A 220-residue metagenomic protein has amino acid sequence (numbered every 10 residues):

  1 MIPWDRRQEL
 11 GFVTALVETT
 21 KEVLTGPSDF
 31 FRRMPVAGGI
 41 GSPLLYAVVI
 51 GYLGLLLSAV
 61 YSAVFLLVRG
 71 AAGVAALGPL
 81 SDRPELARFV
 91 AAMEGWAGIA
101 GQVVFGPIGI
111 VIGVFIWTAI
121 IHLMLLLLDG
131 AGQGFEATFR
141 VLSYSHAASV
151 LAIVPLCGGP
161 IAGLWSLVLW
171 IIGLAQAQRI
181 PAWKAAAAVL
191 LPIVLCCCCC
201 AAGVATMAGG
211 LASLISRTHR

Functional and structural regions predicted by a protein language model:
I2-L127: Selected alpha-helical membrane-embedding segments in polytopic membrane proteins
F12-V13, L24, G132, L167-V168 (+1 more regions): Short hydrophobic/aromatic segments of transmembrane alpha-helices and their interfaces
L45-G70, E94-I121, R140-W170, A187-S213: Hydrophobic alpha-helical transmembrane segments in multi-pass membrane proteins
A63-G78, L126-A131, L174-Q178, V204-R217: Transmembrane helix-loop junctions in multipass membrane proteins, especially transporters and channels
V74-A87, W117-Y144, I171-A186: Membrane-interface segments at transmembrane-helix boundaries
